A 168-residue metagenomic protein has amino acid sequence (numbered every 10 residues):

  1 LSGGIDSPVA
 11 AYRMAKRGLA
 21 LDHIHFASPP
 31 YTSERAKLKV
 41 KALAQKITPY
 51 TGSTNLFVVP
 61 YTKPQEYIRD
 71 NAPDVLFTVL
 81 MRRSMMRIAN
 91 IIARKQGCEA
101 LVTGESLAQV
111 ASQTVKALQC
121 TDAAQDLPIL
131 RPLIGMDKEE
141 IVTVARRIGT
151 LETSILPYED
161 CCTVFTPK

Functional and structural regions predicted by a protein language model:
L1-L38, C162: ATP-dependent adenylation/pyrophosphate-handling site
V9, R35-A42, V59, L76 (+4 more regions): Conserved active-site and cofactor/substrate-binding residues in soluble primary-metabolism enzymes
H23-H25, V58, T103, R131: Structural beta-sheet core signal
L43-N71, Y158-C161: A conserved beta-strand->alpha-helix junction
Q65, N71-T143, R147-I148: Active-site adenylate/phosphate-handling loop in enzymes that bind or generate adenylated species
L107-Q109, P157-F165: Small/polar glycine-rich anion-binding or flexible loop at a beta-alpha turn
G149-P157: A short alpha-helix-loop-beta-strand transition element characteristic of N-terminal alpha/beta dinucleotide-binding
